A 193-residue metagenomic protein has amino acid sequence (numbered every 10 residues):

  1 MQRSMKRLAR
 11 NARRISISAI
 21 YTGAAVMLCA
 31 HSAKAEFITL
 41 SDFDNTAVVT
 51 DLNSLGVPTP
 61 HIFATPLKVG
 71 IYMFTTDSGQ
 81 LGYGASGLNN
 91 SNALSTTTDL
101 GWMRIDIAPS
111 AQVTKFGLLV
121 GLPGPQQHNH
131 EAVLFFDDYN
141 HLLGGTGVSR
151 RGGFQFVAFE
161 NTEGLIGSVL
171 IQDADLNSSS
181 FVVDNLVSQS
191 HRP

Functional and structural regions predicted by a protein language model:
M1-R14: N-terminal secretory signal peptides that target proteins for export/translocation
N11, G23, I105-P109: Generic detector of short alpha-helix boundary/capping microenvironments and adjacent low-complexity segments
I17-M27: Bacterial N-terminal signal peptides
A30-S32: N-terminal signal peptide c-region/cleavage motif recognized by signal peptidases
K34-S190: Surface-exposed, well-ordered secondary-structure segments
